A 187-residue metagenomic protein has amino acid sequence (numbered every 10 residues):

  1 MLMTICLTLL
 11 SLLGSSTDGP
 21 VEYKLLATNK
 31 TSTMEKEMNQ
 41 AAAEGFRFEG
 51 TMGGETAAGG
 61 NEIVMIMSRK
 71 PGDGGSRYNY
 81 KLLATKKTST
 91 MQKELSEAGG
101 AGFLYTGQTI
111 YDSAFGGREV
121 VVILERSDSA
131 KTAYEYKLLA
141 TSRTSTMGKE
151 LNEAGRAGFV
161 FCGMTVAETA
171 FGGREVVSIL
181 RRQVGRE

Functional and structural regions predicted by a protein language model:
M1-I5: Bacterial N-terminal signal peptides that target proteins for export
C6, L12-E187: Terminus-proximal functional modules
